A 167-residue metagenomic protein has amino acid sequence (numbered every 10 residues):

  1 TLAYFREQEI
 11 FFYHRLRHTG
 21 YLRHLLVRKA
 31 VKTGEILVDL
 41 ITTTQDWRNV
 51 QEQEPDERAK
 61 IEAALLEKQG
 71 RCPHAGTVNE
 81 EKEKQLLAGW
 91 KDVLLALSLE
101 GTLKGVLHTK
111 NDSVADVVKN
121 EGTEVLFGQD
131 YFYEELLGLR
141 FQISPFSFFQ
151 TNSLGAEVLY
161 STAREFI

Functional and structural regions predicted by a protein language model:
T1-I167: Accessory RNA-recognition modules of RNA-modification enzymes
